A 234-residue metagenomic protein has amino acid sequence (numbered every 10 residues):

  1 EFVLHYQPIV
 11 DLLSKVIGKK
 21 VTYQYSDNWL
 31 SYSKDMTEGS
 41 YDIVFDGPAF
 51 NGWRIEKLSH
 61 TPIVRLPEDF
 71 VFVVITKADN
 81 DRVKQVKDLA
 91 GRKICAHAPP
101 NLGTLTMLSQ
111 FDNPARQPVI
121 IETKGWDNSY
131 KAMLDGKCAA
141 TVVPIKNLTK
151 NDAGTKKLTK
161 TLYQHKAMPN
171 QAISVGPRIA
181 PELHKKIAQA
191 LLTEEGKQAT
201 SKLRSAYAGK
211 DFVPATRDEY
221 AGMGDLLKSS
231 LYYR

Functional and structural regions predicted by a protein language model:
E1-A49: Extracytoplasmic small-molecule ligand-binding "clamshell" domains of the periplasmic binding protein/Venus flytrap
E1-K15, A49, V71-K131, D135 (+1 more regions): Bilobed "Venus flytrap"/periplasmic-binding protein-like clamshell domains and structurally analogous long
H5-I9, N28, Y32, S40 (+8 more regions): Stable alpha-helical elements in mature extracytoplasmic
Y23-K34, V119-K131, A167-P169: Short helix-initiation/N-cap motifs at beta->coil->alpha
Y25-W29, G39-G52, L66, P100 (+2 more regions): Beta->alpha turn/N-cap motifs
F45-K57, L108, A132-T159, A167: A ligand-binding cleft/hinge motif common to bilobed small-molecule-binding domains
K57-P67, L162: A structural signal for short loop-to-beta-strand junctions that line the ligand-binding cleft of periplasmic/secreted
E68-T76, G154-E195, S201-S230: Periplasmic-binding protein-like
